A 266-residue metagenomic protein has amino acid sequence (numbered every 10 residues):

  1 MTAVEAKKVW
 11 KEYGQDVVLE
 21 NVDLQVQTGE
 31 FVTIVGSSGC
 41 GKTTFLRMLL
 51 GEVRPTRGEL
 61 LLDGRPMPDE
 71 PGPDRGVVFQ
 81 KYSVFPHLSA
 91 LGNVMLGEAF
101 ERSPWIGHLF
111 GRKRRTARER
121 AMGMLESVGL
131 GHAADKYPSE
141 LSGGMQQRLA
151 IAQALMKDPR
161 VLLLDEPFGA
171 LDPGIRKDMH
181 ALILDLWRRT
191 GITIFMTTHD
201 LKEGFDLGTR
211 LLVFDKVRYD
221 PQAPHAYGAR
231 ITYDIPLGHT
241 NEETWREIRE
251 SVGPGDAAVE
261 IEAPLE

Functional and structural regions predicted by a protein language model:
V35-S37: The feature captures the beta-strand-to-loop junction immediately N-terminal to the Walker
L50: Helix-to-loop junction immediately C-terminal to a conserved catalytic motif
G58-E70: Conserved ABC transporter NBD signature motif
P66, M95, W105-A133, D185: Conserved ABC ATPase "signature" region
Y137-L141, M145: Conserved ABC ATPase signature
M156-R160: A short, proline-enriched helix->beta-strand linker immediately N-terminal to the Walker B motif in ABC-type P-loop
L162-E166: Catalytic Walker B motif of ABC-type/P-loop ATPase nucleotide-binding domains
V217-V259: Conserved beta-strand-loop-alpha-helix hinge in the C-terminal portion of ABC ATPase nucleotide-binding domains
